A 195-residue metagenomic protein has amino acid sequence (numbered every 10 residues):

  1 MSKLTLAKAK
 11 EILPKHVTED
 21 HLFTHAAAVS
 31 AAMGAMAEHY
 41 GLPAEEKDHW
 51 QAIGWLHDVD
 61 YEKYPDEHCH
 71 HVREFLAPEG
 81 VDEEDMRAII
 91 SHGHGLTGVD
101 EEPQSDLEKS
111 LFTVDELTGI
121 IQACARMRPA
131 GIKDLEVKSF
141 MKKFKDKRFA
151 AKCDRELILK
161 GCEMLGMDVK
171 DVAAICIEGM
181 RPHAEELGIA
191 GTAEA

Functional and structural regions predicted by a protein language model:
M1-Y64: Acidic/His-rich, divalent-metal-binding segments that scaffold phosphate/diphosphate chemistry
L4, T24-A28, E67, E84 (+4 more regions): Conserved active-site and cofactor/substrate-binding residues in soluble primary-metabolism enzymes
K15-E19, Q104-L107, G166: Active-site oxyanion-binding pockets that recognize sulfate/phosphate
A32-H39, D168-P182, E186: Active-site hotspot residues in diverse enzymes, especially metal/ion-binding acidic/histidine motifs
P43-K47, A190-A195: Flexible, glycine/charged-enriched surface loops at secondary-structure junctions
E45-F149, L159: Divalent metal-dependent catalytic cores for phosphoryl transfer on phosphate-bearing substrates
V137-K138, K145-A174, L187-G191: C-terminal binding/interaction regions
